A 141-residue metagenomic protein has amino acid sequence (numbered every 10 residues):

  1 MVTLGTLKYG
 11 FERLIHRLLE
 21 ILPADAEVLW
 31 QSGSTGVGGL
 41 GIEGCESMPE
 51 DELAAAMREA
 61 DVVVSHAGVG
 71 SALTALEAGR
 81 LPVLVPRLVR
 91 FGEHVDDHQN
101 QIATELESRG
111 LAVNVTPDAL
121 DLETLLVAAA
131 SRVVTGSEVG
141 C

Functional and structural regions predicted by a protein language model:
M1-E59: Donor-nucleotide binding loops and adjacent catalytic segments primarily of GT-B fold Leloir glycosyltransferases
L14, S71, I102: Conserved sugar-transfer catalytic core signal across GT-A, GT-B, and GT-C glycosyltransferases
A26, W30, E123-C141: C-terminal amphipathic helix plus adjacent low-complexity, charged tail appended to glycosyltransferase catalytic
E27, E59-V63, G110-A112: Short active-site oxyanion
G44-S47, A112-L122: Short acidic-hydrophobic, aromatic-tinged amphipathic segments that line or gate anion-handling sites
D51-L53, D121-T124: Short acidic active-site motifs
L53-V95: A donor-sugar binding/catalytic signature common to diverse glycosyltransferases and related nucleotide-sugar
L81-P117: Catalytic binding pocket for nucleotide-activated donors in carbohydrate/polymer assembly enzymes
